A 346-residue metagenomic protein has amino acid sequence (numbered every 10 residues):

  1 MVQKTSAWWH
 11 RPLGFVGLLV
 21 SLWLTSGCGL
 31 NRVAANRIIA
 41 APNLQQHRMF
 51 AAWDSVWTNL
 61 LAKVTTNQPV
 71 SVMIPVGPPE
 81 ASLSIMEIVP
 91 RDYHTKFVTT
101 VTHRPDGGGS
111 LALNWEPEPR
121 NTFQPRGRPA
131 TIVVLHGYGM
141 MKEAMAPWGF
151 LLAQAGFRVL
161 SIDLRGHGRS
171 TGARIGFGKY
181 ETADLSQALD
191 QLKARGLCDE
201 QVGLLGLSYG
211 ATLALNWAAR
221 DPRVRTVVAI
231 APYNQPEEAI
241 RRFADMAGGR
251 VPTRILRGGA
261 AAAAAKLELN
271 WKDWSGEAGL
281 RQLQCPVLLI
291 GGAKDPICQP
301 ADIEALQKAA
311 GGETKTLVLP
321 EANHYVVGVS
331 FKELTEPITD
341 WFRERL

Functional and structural regions predicted by a protein language model:
C28-T122: An N-terminal hydrophobic leader/cap segment in hydrolases
Y138-F150: The serine-hydrolase catalytic nucleophile loop
L152-T171: Conserved alpha/beta-hydrolase
I175-G196: Alpha/beta-hydrolase active-site loop
N216-L269: Hydrolase active-site cap/lid region
L283, L289-G291, D295: Short beta-strand/loop motif that positions the catalytic acidic residue of the alpha/beta-hydrolase fold
K294-C298, Y325: Acidic catalytic loop of the alpha/beta-hydrolase fold
A322-K332: Catalytic histidine-centered segment of alpha/beta-hydrolase-like enzymes
